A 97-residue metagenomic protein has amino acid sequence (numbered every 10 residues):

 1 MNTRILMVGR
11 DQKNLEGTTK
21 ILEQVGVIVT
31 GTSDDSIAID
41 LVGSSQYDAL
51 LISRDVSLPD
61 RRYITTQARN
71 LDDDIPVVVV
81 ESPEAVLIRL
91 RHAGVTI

Functional and structural regions predicted by a protein language model:
N2-Q12, T18, L50: Conserved acidic segment of CheY-like receiver
K13, I37, L58-P59, A85: Short alpha-helical
K20-L22: Alpha-helical interaction/dimerization surfaces of two-component signaling modules
G26-D34: Short hydrophobic/Thr-rich beta-strand motif most characteristic of the beta2 strand and flanking loop of CheY-like
S33-A49: Acidic, metal-coordinating helix/loop segments flanking the phosphotransfer/catalytic sites of two-component signaling
I52-A68: Conserved phosphotransfer microenvironments
N70-I97: Ser/Thr/Gly-rich flexible loops in soluble cytosolic domains mediating phosphotransfer, phosphorylation
